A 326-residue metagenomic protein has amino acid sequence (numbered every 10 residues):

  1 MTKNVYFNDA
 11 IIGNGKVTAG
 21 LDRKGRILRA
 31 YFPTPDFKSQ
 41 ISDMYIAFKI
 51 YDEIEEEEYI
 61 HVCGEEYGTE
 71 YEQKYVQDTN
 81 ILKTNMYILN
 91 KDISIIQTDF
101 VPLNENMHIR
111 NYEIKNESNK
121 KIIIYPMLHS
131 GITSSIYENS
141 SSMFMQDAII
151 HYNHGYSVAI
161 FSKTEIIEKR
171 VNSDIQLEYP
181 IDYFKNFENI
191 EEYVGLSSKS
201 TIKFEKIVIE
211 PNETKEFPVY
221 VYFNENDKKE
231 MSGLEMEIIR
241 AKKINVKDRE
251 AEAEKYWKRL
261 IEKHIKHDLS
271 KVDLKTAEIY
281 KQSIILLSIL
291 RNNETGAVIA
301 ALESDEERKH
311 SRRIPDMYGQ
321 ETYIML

Functional and structural regions predicted by a protein language model:
M1-I279, E307-I324: Terminal accessory carbohydrate-recognition/targeting modules of carbohydrate-active enzymes
S283: Conserved hydrophobic/aromatic pocket- or pore-lining residues that grip, position, or stack substrates in active sites
L286-E294: Long, well-ordered core segments of solenoidal/helical folds
N293-R312: Glycine- and aromatic-rich loop/turn segments at beta-sheet edges
